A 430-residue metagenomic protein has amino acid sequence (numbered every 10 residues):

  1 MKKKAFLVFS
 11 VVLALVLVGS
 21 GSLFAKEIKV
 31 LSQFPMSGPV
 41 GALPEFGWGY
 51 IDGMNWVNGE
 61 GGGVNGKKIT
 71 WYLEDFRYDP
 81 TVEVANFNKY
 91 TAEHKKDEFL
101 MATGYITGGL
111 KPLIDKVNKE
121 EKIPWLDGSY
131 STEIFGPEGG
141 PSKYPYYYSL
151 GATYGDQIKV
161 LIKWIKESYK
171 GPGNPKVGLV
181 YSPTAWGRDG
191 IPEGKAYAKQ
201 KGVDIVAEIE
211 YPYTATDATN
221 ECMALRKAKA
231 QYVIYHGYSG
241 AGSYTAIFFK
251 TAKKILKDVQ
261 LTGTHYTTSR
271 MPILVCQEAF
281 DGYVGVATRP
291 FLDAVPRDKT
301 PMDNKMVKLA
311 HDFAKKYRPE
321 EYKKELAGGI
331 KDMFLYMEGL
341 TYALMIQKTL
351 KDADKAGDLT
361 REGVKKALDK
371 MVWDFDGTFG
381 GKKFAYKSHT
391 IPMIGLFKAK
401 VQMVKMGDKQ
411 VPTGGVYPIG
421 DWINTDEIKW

Functional and structural regions predicted by a protein language model:
M1-S10: Bacterial N-terminal signal peptides that target proteins for export
V12, V18-A25: Sec/Tat signal peptide C-region and signal peptidase I cleavage site
S22-Q33, G62-T70, K166-P175: Immediate post-signal peptide segment of exported/extracytoplasmic ligand-binding proteins
E27, A42-W48, E60-E138, L150 (+3 more regions): Beta-alpha junction/loop-to-helix N-cap segments that form part of ligand/metal-binding clefts
L31-I51, E74-T81, V180-D189, I330-M337: Extracytoplasmic "Venus flytrap"
K96-E208, Q260-G285, F291-L292: Extracytoplasmic ligand/sensor domains, especially the bilobed periplasmic-binding protein
A252-L340: Extracellular/periplasmic periplasmic-binding protein-like sensory domains
Y322-M337, A343, Q347-P412: Segments of small-molecule ligand-sensing domains
